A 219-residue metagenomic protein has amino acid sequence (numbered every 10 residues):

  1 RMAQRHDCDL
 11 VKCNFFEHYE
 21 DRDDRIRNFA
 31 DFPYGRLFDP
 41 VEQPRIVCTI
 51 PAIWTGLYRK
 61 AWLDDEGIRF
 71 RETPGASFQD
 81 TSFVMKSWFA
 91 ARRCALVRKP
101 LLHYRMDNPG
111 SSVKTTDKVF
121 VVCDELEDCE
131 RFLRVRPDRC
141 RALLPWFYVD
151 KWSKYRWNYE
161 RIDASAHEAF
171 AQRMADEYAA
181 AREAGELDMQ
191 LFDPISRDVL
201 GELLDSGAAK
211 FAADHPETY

Functional and structural regions predicted by a protein language model:
R1-V97, L102-V119: Donor-binding/catalytic cores of nucleotide-activated saccharide and glycerol-phosphate transferases/polymerases
D7-C8, R131-R134, R161-Y219: Membrane-interface aromatic/basic loop that binds lipid-linked glycans or pyrophosphate carriers, typified by
L10, F70, C140, D188-M189: Residue-level detector of short coil/turn "hinge" positions at structural boundaries
P33, V41-R45, R139, A169 (+2 more regions): Exposed alpha-helical structural elements
L57-Y58, K86, V149-R156: Solvent-exposed aromatic/hydrophobic patches embedded in short alpha-helical segments
K86, D124-D128, W146: Long, highly charged amphipathic alpha-helices
K99-N108, K114-R139, K151-G185: Catalytic core of nucleotide-sugar-dependent glycosyltransferases
C140-W146: All-alpha amphipathic helical-bundle segments outside canonical DNA-binding/catalytic cores that form hydrophobic
